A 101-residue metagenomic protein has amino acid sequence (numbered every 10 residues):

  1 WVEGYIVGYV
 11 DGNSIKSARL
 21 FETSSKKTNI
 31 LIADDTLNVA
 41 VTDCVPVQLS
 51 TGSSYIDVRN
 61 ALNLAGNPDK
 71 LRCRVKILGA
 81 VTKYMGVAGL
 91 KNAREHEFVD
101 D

Functional and structural regions predicted by a protein language model:
W1-D101: OB-fold single-stranded nucleic acid-binding module
